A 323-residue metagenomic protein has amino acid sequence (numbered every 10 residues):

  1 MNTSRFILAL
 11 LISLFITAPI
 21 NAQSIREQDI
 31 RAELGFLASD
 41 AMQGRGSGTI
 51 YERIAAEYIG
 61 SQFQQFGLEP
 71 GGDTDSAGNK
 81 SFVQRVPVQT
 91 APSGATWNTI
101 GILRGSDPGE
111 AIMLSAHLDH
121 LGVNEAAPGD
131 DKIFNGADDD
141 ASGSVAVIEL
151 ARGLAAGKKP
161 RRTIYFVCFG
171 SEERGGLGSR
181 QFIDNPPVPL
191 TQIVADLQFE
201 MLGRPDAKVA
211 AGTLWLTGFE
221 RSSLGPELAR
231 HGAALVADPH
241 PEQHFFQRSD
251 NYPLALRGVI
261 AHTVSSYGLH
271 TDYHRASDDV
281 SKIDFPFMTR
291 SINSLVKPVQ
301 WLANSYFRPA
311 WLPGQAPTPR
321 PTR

Functional and structural regions predicted by a protein language model:
I7-A18: Bacterial N-terminal signal peptides
I25, D29-A32, F36, I50-Q65 (+10 more regions): Extracytoplasmic/secreted proteins, especially bacterial periplasmic and envelope-associated proteins
L37, F63, T90-A127: Acidic/His- and Gly-rich active-site-bordering loop/insert found across diverse amide/peptide-bond hydrolases
D40-I50, P87-Q89, T99, P128-D140 (+6 more regions): Second-shell loop/turn segments in exported
R45-L103: A non-catalytic alpha/beta surface segment that caps or lines the substrate-entry region of metallo-dependent hydrolase
G101, L114-H120, N124-G175, L295: Alpha-helical metal-binding/catalytic segments enriched in His/Glu/Asp
G109, K159, F169-T263, Y267-D272 (+1 more regions): Metal-dependent peptidase/peptidase-like ectodomains
T271-R323: His/Asp/Glu-rich mid-to-C-terminal helical/loop segments that flank catalytic regions of hydrolases
